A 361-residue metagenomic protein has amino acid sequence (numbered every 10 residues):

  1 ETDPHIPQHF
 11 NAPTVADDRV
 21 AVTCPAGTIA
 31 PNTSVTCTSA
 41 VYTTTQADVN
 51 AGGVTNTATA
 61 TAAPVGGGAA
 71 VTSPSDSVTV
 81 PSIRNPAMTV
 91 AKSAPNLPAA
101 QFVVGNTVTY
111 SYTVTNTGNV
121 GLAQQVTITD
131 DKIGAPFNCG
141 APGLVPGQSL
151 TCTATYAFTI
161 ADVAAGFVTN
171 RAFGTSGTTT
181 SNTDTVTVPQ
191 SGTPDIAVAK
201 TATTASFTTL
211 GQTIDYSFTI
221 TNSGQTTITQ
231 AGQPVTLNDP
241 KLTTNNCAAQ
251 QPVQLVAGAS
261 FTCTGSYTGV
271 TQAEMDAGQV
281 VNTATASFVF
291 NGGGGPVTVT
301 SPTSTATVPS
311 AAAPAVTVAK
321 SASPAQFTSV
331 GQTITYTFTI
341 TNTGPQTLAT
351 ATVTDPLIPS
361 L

Functional and structural regions predicted by a protein language model:
E1-L361: Exported/extracytosolic protein signature
